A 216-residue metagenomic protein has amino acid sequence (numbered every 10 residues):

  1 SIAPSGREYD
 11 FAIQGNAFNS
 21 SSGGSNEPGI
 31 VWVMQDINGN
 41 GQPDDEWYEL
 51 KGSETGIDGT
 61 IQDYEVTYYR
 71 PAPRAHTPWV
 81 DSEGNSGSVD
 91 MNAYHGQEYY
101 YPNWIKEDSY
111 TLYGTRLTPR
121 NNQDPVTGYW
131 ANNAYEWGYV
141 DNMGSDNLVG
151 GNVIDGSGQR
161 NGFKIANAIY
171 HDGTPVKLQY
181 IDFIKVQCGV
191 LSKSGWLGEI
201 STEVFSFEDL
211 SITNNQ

Functional and structural regions predicted by a protein language model:
S1-D36: Short N-terminal edge-element motif at the start of the domain
E8-D10, N26-I30, D45-W47, L178-F183 (+1 more regions): Extracellular structured ligand-interaction cores
S25-P28, V33, W47, G52-D58: Polyanion-binding and phosphate-handling cores
P28-G29, S194-Q216: Exposed low-complexity, polar/acidic, P/S/T/G-rich flexible segments that act as propeptides, protease-susceptible
N40: Acidic carboxylate motifs that coordinate Ca2+ or other divalent cations, activating on Asp/Glu
S53-G156: Low-complexity, serine/threonine/proline-enriched polar segments
D141-K177: Extended, compositionally biased non-globular segments
V186-K193: Short beta-strand-plus-loop segments that form exposed binding edges in beta-rich domains
